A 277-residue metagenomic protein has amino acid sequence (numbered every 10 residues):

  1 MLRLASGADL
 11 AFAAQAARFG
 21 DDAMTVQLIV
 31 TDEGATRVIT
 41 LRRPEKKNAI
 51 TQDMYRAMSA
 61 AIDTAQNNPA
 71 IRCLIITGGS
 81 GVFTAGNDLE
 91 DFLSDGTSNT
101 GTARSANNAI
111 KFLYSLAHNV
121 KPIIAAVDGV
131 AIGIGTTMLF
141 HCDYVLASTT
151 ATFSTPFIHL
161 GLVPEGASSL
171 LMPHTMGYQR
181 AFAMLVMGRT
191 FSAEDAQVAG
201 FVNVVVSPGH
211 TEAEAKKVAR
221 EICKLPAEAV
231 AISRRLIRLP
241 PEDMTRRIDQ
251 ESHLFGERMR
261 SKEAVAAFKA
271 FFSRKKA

Functional and structural regions predicted by a protein language model:
L2-G79: Conserved CoA-thioester-binding segment of acyl-CoA-metabolizing enzymes
P44, L146-A151, V202-Q250, E257 (+1 more regions): C-terminal long alpha-helix characteristic of the crotonase
G78-H118, A131, D243: Glycine- (often His-adjacent) and acidic-residue-rich active-site loop that binds/positions the CoA thioester
L89, A109, S169, Y178-A181 (+3 more regions): A general structural signal for well-ordered alpha-helical segments in protein cores
K111-H118, A126, I132-V186, A199 (+1 more regions): CoA-thioester-processing core
G188-D195: Acidic, divalent-metal-coordinating active-site segment for phosphoryl/phosphodiester hydrolysis, typified by short
